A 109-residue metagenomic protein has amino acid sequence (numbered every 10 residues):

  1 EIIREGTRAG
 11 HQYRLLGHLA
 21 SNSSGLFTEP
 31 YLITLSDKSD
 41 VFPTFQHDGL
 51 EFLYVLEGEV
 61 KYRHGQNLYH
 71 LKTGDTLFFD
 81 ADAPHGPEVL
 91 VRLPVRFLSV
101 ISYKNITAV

Functional and structural regions predicted by a protein language model:
I2-P43, V100-N105: A short glycine-rich, His/Asp/Glu-containing loop-to-beta-strand
H11, K72-T73, A81-T107: Ligand-binding loop in jelly-roll beta-barrel domains
L16, G65-D82: Short acidic-glycine-tyrosine-enriched beta hairpin
G17, S36, L56, D80 (+1 more regions): Residue-level detector of conserved, well-ordered beta-strand and adjacent loop positions that form binding/recognition
T28-P30, L50, V95: Structural motif
T34-D37, Q46-Y62: Short, conserved beta-strand element in jelly-roll/cupin
V41-H47, E88-L90: Short histidine-centered beta-strand/loop micro-motifs that create catalytic or ligand/metal-coordination sites
